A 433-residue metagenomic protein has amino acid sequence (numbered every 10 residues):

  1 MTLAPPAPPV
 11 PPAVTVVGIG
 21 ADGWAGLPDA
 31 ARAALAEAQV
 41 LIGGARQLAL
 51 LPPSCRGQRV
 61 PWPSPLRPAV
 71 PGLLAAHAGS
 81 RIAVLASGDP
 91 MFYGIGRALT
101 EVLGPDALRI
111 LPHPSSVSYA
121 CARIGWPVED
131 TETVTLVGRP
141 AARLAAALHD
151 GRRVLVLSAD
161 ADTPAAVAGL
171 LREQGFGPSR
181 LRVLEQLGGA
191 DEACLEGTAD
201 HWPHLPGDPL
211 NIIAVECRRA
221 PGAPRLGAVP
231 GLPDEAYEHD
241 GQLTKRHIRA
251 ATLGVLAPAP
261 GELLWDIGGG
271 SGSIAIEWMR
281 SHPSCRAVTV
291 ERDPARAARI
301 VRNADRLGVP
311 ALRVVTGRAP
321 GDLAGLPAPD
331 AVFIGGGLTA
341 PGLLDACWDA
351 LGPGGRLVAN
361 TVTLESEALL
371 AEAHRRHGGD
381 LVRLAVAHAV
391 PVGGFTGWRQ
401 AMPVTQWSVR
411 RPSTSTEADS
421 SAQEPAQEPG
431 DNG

Functional and structural regions predicted by a protein language model:
M1-P114, S118, A141, S284-A287 (+3 more regions): Class I S-adenosyl-L-methionine
T2-V16, D29-A33, R81-I82, D150-Q242 (+1 more regions): A contiguous loop/helix-start segment that scaffolds small-molecule binding in enzyme catalytic cores
G88-G151, R318-P320, D330, R375-R399 (+1 more regions): Class I SAM-dependent methyltransferase SAM-binding "motif I" and its flanking Rossmann-like core
E196-L210, S366, A373-T416, G433: Active-site capping/gating segments
G261-G270: Conserved class I S-adenosyl-L-methionine
E262, C285, G355: Glycine-centered, small-residue-biased loops immediately flanking beta-strands in adenine/cofactor-binding cores
S271-P283: Conserved SAM-binding loop of SAM-dependent methyltransferases across substrates and taxa, primarily the Class I
R292, A297, V301, R313-P391: S-adenosylmethionine
